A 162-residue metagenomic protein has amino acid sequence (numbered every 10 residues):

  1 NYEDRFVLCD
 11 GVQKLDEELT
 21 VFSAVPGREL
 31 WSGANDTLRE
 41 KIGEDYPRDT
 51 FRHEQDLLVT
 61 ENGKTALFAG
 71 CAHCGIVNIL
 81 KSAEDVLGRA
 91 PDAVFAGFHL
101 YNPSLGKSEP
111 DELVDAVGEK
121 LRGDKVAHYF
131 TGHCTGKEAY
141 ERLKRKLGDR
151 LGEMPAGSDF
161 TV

Functional and structural regions predicted by a protein language model:
N1-Q55, R122, L147, G152-V162: Metallo-beta-lactamase
T50-R52, D56, T60-L67, C71-A156: Cap/insert and terminal regions of metallo-dependent hydrolase folds
